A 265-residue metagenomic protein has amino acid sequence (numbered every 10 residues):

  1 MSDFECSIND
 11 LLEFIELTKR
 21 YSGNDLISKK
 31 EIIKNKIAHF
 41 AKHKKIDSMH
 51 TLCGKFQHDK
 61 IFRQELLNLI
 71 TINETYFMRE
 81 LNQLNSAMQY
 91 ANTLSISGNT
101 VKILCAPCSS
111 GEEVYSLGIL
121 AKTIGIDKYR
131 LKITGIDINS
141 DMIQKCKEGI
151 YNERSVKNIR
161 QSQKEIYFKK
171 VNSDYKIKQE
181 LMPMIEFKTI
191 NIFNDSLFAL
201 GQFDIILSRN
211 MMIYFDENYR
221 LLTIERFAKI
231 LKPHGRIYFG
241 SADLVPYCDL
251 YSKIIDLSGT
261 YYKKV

Functional and structural regions predicted by a protein language model:
S2-V101: Conserved AdoMet
N99-G111, S116, T134: Conserved class I S-adenosyl-L-methionine
T123-Y129: Short helix-capping segments at alpha-helix termini
Y129-L207, M211-F215, Y219, L244-P246 (+1 more regions): Extended basic-aromatic, gly/pro-enriched interface segments that bind polyanionic ligands
L221-P233: A short glycine-rich, Lys/Arg-flanked "PGG" loop and its adjoining helix->strand segment in the class I
H234-S241: Conserved beta-strand signature within the Rossmann-like core of class I S-adenosyl-L-methionine
Y247-V265: Core SAM-dependent methyltransferase catalytic element
